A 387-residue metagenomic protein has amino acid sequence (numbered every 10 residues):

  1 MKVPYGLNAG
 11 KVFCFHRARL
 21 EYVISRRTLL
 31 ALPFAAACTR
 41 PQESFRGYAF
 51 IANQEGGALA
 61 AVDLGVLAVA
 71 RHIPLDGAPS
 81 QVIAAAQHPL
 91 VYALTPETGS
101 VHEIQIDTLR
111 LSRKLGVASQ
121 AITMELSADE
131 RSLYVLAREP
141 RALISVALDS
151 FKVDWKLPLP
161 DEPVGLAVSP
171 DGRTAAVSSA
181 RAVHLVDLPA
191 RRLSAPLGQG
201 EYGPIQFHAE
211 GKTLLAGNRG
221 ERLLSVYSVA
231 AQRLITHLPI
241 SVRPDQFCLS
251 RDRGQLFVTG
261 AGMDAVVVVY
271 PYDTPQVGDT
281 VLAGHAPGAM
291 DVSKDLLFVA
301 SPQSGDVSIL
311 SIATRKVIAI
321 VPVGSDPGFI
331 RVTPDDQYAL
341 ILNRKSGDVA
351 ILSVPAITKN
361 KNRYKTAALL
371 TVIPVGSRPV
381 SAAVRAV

Functional and structural regions predicted by a protein language model:
M1-I24: Secretory targeting signals
F13-F15, V23-I24, L29-V387: Predominantly soluble domains enriched in secretory-pathway, periplasmic, or organellar proteins
